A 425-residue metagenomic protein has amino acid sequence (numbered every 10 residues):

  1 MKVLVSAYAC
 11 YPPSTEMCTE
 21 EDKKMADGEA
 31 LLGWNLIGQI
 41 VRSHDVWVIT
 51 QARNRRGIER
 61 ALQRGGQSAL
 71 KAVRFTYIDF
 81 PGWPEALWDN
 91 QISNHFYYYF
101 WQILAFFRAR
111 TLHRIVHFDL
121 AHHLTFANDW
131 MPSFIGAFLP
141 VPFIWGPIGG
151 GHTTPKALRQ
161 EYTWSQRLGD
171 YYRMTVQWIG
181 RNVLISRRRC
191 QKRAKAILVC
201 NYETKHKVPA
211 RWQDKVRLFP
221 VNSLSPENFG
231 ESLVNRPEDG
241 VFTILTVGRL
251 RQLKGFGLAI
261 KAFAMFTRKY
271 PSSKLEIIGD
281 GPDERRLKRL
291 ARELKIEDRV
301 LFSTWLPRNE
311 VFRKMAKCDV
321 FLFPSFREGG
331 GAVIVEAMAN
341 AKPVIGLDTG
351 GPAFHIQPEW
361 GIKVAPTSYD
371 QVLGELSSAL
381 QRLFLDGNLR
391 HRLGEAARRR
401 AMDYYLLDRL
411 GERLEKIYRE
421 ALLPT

Functional and structural regions predicted by a protein language model:
M1-L70: N-terminal subdomain of nucleotide-sugar transferases
L31, F242-L245, R249-R268, P282-K288: A conserved mid-protein helix/loop that constitutes part of the nucleotide-sugar donor-binding site
V176-S232, D239: Donor nucleotide-sugar binding/catalytic pocket of nucleotide-sugar-dependent glycosyltransferases
K288-L306: Nucleotide-activated donor-binding/catalytic signature segment of Leloir-type glycosyltransferases, i.e., the conserved
W305-L306, R313-C318: Short alpha-helical donor nucleotide-sugar binding micro-motif in glycosyltransferases
F326: Aromatic "clamp/platform" in nucleotide-sugar-dependent glycosyltransferases that forms part of the donor/acceptor
P343-G346: Short hydrophobic beta-strand element within catalytic cores of glycosyltransferases and related nucleotide-activated
A353-Q381, N388-L389: Change "using UDP/GDP/dTDP sugars" to "using nucleotide sugars
